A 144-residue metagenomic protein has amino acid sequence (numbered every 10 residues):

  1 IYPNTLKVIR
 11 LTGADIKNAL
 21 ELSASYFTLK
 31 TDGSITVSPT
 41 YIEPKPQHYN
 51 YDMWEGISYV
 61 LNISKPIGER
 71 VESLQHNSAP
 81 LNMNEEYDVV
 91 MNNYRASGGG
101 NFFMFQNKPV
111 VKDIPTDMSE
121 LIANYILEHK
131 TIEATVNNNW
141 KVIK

Functional and structural regions predicted by a protein language model:
I1-K144: Feature captures C-terminal
